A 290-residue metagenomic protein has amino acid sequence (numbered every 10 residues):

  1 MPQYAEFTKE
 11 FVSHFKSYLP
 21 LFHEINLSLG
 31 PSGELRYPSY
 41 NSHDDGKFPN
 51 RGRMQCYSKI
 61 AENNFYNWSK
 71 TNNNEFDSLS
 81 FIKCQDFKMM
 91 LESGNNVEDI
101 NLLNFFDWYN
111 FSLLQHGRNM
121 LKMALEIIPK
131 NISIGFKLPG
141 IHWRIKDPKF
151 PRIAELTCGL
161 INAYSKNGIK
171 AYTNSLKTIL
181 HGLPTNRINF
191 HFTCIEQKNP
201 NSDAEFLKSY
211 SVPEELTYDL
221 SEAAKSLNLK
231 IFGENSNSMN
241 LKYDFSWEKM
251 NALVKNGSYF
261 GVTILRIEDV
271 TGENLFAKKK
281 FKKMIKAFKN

Functional and structural regions predicted by a protein language model:
M1-H181: Polysaccharide-binding and catalytic clefts of secreted carbohydrate-active enzymes
Y172-N290: Substrate-binding cleft of secreted/luminal carbohydrate-active enzymes
